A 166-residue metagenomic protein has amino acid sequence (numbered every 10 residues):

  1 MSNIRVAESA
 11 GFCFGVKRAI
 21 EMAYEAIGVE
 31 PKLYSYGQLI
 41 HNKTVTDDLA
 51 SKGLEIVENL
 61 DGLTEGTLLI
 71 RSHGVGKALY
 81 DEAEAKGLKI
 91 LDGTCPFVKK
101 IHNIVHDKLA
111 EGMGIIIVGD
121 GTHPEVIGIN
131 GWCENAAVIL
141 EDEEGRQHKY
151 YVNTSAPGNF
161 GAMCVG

Functional and structural regions predicted by a protein language model:
M1-G166: The feature marks the mature, well-folded catalytic cores of soluble enzymes
